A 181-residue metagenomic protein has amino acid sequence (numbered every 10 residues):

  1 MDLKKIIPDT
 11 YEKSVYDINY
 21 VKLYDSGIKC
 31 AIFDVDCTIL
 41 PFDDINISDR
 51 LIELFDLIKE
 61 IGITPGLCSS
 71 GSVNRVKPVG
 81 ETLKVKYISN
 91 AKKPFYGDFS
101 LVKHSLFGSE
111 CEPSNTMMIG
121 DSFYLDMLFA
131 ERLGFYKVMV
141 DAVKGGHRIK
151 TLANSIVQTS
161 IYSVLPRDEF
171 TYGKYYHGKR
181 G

Functional and structural regions predicted by a protein language model:
D2-F33, L40, D44-I45, I52-M118 (+1 more regions): Asp-based, Mg2+/Mn2+-dependent phosphohydrolase catalytic module
